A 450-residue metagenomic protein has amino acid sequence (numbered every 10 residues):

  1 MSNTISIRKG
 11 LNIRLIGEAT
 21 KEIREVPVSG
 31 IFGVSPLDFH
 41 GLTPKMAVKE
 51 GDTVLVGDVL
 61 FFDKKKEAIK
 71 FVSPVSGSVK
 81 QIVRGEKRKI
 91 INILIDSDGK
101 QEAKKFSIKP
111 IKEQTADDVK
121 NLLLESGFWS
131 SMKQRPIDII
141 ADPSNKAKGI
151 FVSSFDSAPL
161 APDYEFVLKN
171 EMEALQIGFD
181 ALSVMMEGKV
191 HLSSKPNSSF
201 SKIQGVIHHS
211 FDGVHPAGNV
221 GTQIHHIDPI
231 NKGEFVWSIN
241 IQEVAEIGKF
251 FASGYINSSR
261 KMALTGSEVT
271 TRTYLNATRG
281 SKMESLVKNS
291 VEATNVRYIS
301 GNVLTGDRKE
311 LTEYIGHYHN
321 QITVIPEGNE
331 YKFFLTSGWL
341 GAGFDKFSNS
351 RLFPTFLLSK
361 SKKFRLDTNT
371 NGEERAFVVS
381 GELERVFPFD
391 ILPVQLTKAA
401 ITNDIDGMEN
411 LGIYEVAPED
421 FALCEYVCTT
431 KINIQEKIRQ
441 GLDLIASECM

Functional and structural regions predicted by a protein language model:
M1-A47, F62, H208-F211: N-terminal, Lys/Arg-enriched amphipathic/low-complexity engagement segments that precede the first folded domain
L42, S73, K89: Exposed loop/turn and edge beta-strand positions of beta-sandwich/beta-sheet ligand-binding modules
L42, V48, K65-A68, T271: Short, solvent-exposed loop/turn positions at domain surfaces that link secondary-structure elements or cap domain
V48-F62, Q81: Short, well-structured beta-strand-loop connectors
A68-S76: Short coil-to-beta-strand transition motifs
I69, V83-M450: Buried, small/hydrophobic-residue-enriched core segments of structured protein domains
